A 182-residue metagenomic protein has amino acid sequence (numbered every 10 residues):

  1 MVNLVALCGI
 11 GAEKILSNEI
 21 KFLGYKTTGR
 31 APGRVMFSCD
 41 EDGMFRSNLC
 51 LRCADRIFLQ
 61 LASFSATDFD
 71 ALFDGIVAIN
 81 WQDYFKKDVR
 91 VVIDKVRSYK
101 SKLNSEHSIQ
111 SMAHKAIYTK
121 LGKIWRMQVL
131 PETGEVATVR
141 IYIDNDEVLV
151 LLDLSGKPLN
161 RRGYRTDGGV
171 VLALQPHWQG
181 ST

Functional and structural regions predicted by a protein language model:
M1-N3, G163-Y164: A short, structure-level motif marking secondary-structure boundaries and short turns
V2-A137: Non-catalytic nucleic-acid substrate-recognition regions in nucleic-acid-modifying enzymes
D146-T182: Glycine-rich adenosyl-nucleotide cofactor-binding module
